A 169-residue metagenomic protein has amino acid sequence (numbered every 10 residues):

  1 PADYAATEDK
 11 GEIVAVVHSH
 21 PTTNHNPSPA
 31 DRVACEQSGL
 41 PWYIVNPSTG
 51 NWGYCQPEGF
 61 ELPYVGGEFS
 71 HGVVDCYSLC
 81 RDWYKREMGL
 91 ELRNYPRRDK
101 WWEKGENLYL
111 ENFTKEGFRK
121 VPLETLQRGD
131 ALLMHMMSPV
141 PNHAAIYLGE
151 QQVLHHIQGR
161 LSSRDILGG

Functional and structural regions predicted by a protein language model:
P1, M88-G89: Short, well-structured hydrophobic secondary-structure segments
P1-A15, P21-G59: Conserved beta-strand-loop surface patch within small alpha/beta domains used for substrate/adaptor or ligand engagement
Y64-S70: Second-shell loop/turn segments in exported
S70-E87: Active-site nucleophilic cysteine motif
L90-W101: Short acidic alpha-helical/loop segments enriched in Asp/Glu that coordinate divalent cations
D99-S162, L167-G168: ...with weaker cross-activation on analogous glycine-rich loops/strands in unrelated enzymes
